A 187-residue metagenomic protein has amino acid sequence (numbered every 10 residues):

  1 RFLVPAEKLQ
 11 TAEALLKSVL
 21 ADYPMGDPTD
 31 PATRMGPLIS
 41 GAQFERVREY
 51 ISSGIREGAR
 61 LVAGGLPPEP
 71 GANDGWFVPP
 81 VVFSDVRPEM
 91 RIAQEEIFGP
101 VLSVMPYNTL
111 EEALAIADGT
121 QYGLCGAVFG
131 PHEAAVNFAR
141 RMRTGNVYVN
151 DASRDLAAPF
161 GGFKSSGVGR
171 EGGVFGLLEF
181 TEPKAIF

Functional and structural regions predicted by a protein language model:
R1-R87, V149: ALDH superfamily catalytic-core signature
P24, I51, R56, P70-F187: Conserved C-terminal structural/oligomerization subdomain of aldehyde/semialdehyde dehydrogenase
